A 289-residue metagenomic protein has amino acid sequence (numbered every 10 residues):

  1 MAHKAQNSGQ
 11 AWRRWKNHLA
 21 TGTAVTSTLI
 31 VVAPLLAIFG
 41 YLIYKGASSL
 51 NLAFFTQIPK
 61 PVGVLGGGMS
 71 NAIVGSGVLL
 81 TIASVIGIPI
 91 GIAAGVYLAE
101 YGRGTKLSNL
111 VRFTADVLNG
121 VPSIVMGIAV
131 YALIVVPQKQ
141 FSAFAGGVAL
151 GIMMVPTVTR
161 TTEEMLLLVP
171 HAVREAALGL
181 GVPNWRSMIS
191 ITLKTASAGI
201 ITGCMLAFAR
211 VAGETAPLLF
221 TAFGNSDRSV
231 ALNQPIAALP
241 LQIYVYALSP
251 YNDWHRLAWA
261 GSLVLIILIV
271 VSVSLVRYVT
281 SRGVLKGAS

Functional and structural regions predicted by a protein language model:
H3-T26, Y41-A83, G104, Q242-R256: Periplasmic/extracellular loop-to-transmembrane helix junction in inner-membrane transport proteins
V62-G63, G67, L218-I266: Interhelical loop and adjacent transmembrane-helix boundary motif in polytopic membrane transport permeases
V74, V78-I86, I90, A94 (+4 more regions): Hydrophobic alpha-helical transmembrane segments of multipass integral membrane proteins, especially permease/channel
A83-A115, V276-L285: Transmembrane-helix boundary motif in ABC transporter permease subunits
S84, T162, V182-F220: Transmembrane alpha-helices
I90, R103-S108, P170, R174-T202: Amphipathic cytosolic juxtamembrane alpha-helices at the membrane-cytosol interface of multi-pass membrane transporters
L98, E163-L167, L178, T202-M205 (+1 more regions): C-terminal transmembrane helix and the adjacent membrane-cytosol boundary/short C-terminal tail of inner/organellar
D116-I152: Generic hydrophobic transmembrane alpha-helix motif, especially the helices
